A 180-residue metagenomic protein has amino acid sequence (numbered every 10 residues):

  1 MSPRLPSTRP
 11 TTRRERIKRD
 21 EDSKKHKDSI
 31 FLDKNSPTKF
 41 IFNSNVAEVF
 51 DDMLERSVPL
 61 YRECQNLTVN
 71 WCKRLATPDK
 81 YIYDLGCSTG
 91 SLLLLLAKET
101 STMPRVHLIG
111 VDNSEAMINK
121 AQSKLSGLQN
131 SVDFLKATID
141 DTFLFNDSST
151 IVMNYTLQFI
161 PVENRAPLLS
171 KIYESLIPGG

Functional and structural regions predicted by a protein language model:
R4, T12-T38: N-terminal auxiliary segments of SAM/dcSAM-dependent transferases
S36-K39, V46-C64: Class I SAM-dependent methyltransferase Rossmann-like catalytic core, especially the SAM/SAH-binding loop
L60-P78: Conserved alpha-helix/loop element of class I SAM-dependent methyltransferases that forms part of the SAM/SAH-binding
Y83, S88-D140: Class I SAM-dependent methyltransferase SAM/SAH-binding core
D141-N146: Short conserved loop adjoining the S-adenosyl-L-methionine
V152: A conserved beta-strand element that flanks and buttresses the S-adenosyl-L-methionine
Y155-Q158: Short catalytic micro-motifs in class I SAM-dependent methyltransferases
A166-P178: A short glycine-rich, Lys/Arg-flanked "PGG" loop and its adjoining helix->strand segment in the class I
